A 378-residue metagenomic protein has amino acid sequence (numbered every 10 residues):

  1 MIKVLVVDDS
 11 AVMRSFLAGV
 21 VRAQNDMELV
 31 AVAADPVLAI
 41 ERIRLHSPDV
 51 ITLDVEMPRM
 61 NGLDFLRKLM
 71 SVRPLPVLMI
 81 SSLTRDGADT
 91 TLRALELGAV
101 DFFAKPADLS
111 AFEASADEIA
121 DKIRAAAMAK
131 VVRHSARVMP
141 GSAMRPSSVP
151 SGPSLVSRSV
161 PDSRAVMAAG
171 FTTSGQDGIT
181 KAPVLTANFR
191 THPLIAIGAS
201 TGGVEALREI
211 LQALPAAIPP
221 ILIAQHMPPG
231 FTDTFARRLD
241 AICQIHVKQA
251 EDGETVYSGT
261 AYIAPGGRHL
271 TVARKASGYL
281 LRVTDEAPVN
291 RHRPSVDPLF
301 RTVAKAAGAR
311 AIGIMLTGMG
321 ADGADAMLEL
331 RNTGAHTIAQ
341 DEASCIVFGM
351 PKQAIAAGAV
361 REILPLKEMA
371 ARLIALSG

Functional and structural regions predicted by a protein language model:
I2-L5, A11-V32, V37-L45, T52 (+1 more regions): Conserved acid/base catalytic micro-environments in cytosolic active-site loops
